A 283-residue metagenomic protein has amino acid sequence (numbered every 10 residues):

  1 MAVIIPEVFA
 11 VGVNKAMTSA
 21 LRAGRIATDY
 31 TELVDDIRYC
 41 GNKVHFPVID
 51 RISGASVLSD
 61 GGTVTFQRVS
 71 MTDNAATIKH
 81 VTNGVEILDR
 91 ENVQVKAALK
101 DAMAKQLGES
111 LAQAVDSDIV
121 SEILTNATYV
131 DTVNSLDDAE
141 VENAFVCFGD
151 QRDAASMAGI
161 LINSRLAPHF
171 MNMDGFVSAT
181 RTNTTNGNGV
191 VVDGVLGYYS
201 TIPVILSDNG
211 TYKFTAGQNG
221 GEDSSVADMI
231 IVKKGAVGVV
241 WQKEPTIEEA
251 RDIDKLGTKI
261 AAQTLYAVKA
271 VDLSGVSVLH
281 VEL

Functional and structural regions predicted by a protein language model:
M1-D73, V276, H280-V281: N-terminal "assembly arms/tails" that initiate or stabilize quaternary assembly in self-assembling proteins
V3-I5, A16-M17, L21, R25 (+8 more regions): Signature of extracytoplasmic/envelope-associated structural regions
H45-V48, F148-W241: Extended oligomerization regions of viral-like shell subunits
G54-V57, V95, H169-N172, K269-V271: Short helix/loop capping segments that flank catalytic or ligand/cofactor-binding pockets
A76-V93: Extended, low-charge hydrophobic alpha-helical regions
L88-A155, S164-L166, V278-L283: Alpha-helical scaffold segments that mediate packing/assembly in large oligomeric complexes
E244-L283: Extended, compositionally biased alpha-helical segments that mediate assembly or anchoring
